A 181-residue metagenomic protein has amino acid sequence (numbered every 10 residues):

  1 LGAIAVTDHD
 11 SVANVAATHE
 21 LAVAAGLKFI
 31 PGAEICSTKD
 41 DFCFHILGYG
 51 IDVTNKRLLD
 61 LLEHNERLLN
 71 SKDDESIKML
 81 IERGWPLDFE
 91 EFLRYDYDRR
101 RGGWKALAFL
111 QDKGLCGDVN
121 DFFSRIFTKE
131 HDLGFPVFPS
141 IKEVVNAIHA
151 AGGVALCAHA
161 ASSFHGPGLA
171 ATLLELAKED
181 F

Functional and structural regions predicted by a protein language model:
L1-F42, R125-T128, L133-F135, P139-F181: An N-terminally biased module of ancient metal coordination in phosphate/nucleic-acid-related enzymes
L1-R101, K178-E179: A metal-dependent hydrolase metal-coordination microenvironment
N70-D74, K78, R83-G168: Divalent metal-binding pocket/active-site signature
